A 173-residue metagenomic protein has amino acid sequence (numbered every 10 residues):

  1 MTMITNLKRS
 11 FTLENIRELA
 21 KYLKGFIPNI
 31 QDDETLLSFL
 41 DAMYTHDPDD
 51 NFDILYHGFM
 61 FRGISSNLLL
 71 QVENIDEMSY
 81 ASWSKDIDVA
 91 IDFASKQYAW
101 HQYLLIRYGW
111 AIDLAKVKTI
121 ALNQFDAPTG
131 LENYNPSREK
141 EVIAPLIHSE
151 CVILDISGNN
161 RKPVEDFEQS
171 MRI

Functional and structural regions predicted by a protein language model:
M1-L55, E73-A81, K85-I173: Conserved NAD+-utilizing ADP-ribose enzyme module
I54-N67: Short hydrophobic beta-strand segments
L69-Q71: Short aromatic-glycine-(Arg/Gly/Cys) micro-motifs in beta-strand/loop hairpins
